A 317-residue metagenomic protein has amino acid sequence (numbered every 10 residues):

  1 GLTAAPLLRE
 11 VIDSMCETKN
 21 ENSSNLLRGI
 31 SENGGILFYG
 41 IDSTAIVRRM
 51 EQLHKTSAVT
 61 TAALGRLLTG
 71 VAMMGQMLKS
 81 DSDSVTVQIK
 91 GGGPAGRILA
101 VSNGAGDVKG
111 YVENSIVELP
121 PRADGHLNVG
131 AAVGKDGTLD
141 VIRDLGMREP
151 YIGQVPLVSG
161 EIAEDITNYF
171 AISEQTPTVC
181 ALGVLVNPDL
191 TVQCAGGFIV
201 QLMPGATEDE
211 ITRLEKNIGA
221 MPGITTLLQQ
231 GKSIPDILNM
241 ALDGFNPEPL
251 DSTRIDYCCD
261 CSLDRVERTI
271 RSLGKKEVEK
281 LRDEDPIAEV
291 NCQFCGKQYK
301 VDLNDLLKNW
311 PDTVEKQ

Functional and structural regions predicted by a protein language model:
G1-D13: N-terminal mitochondrial targeting presequence
V11-I12, C16-D251: Interaction interfaces in information-processing and related assembly proteins
T225-Q317: Cys/His-clustered metal-coordination modules, chiefly Zn-binding fingers
